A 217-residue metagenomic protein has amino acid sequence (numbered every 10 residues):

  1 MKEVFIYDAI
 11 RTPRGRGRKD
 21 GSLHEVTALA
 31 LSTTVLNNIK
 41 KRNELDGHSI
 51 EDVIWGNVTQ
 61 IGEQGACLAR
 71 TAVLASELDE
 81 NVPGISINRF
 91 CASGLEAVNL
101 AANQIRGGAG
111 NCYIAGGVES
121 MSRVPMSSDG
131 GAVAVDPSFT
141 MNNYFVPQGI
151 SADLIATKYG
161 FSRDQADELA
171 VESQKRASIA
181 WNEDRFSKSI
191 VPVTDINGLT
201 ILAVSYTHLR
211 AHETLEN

Functional and structural regions predicted by a protein language model:
M1-G15: N-terminal amphipathic/basic leader segments beginning at the initiator methionine
I10-P13, H24-T34, R42-E44, Q165-R210: N-terminal extracellular/periplasmic Venus flytrap/periplasmic-binding protein-like
T27, N57-G110, N143-I150: Conserved catalytic cysteine-centered active-site region of acyl-thioester-dependent Claisen-condensing enzymes
A28-N43, L68-A72, A97, G149-I155 (+1 more regions): Short, well-ordered amphipathic alpha-helical segments that serve as non-catalytic structural scaffolds within diverse
L36-E51, V73-S86, L100-Y113, I179-K188: Structural signature of cysteine-dependent C-C bond-forming condensing enzymes
I87-V118, A156-F186: Active-site-proximal alpha-helical scaffold in enzymes
R106-Y159: Flexible glycine-/small-residue-enriched beta->alpha junction loops that bind anionic phosphate/pyrophosphate groups
A211-N217: A short, hydrophobic C-terminal helix/tail in secreted or cell-surface proteins
